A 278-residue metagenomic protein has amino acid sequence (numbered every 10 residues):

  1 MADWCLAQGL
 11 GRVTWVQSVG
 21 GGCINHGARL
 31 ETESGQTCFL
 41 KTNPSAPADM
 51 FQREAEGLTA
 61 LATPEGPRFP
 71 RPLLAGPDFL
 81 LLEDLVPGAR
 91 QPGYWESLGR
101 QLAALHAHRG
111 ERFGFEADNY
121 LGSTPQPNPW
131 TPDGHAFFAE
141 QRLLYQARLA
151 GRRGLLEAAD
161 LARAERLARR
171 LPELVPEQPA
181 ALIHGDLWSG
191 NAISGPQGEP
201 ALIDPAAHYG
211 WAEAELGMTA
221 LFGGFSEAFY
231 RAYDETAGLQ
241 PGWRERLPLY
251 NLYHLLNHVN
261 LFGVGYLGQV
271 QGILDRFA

Functional and structural regions predicted by a protein language model:
M1-A7, V86, G110-L182, E235: An alpha-helical support segment within catalytic cores of ATP-dependent transferases
L10-Q17: Conserved N-terminal boundary motif of the eukaryotic protein kinase catalytic domain
S18-A136: ATP-binding pocket architecture of kinase catalytic cores
F51, W95-L98, D160-A164, V270: Hydrophobic packing residues in well-ordered alpha-helices of helical domains and bundles
T59, A220, N251: A cross-family signal for key residues in well-ordered alpha-helices that form functional helical elements
P127, G134-A139, R148, P179-L182 (+2 more regions): Active-site Asp-x-Gly
L249-H258: Short helix/strand-capping connector loops at secondary-structure junctions
H258-A278: ATP/Mg2+ or Mg2+-diphosphate-binding catalytic cores that bind nucleotide phosphates or diphosphates via glycine-rich
